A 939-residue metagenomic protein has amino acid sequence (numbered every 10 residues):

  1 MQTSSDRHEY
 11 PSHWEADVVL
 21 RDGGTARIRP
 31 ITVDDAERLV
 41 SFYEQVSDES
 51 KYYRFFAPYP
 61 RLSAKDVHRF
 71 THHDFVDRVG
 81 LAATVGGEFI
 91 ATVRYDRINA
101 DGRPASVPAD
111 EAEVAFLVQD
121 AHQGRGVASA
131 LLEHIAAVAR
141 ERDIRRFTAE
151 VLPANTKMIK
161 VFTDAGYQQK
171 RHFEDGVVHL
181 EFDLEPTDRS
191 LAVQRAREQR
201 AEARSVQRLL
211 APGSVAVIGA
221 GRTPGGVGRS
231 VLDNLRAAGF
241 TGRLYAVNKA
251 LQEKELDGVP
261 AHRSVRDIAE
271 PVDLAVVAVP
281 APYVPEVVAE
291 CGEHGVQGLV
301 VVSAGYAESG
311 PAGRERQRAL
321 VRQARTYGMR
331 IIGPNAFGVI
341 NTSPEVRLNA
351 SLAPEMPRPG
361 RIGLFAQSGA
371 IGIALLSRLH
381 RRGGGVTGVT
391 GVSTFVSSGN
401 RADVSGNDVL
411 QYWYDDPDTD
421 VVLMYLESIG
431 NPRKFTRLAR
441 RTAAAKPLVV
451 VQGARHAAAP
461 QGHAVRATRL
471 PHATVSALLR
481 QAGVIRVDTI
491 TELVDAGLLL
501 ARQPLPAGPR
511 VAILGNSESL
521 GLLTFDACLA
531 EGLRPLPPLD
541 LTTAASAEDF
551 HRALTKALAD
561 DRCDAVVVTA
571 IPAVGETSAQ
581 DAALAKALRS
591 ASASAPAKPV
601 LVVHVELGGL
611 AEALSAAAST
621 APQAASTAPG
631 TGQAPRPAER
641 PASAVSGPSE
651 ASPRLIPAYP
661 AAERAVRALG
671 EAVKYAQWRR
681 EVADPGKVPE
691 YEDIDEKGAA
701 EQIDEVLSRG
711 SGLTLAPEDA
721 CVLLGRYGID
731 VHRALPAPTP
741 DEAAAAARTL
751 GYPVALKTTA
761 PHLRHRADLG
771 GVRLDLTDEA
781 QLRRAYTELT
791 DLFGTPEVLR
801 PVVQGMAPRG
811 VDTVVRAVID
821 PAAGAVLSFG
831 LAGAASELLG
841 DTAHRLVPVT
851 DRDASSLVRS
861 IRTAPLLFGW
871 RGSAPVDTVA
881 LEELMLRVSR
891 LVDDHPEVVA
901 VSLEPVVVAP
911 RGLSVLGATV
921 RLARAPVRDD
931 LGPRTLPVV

Functional and structural regions predicted by a protein language model:
M1-R208, P212: Long, contiguous binding/interaction regions
E185-V939: Catalytic-core regions of core metabolic enzymes, especially those transforming organic acids/acyl-group intermediates
